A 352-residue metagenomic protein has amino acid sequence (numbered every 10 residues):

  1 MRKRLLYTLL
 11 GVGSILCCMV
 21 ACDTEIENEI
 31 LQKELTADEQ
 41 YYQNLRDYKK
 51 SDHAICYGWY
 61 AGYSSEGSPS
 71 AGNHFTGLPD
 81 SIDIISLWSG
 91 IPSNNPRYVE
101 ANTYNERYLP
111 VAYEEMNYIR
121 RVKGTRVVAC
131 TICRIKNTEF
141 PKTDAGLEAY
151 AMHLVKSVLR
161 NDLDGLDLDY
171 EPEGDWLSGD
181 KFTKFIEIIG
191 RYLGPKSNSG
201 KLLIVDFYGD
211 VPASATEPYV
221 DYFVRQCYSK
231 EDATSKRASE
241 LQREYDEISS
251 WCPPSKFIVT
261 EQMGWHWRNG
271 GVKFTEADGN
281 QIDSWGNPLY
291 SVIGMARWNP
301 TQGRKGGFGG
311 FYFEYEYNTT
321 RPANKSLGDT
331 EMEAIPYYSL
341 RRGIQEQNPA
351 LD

Functional and structural regions predicted by a protein language model:
M1-Y7, G13-D52: Bacterial Sec-dependent N-terminal signal peptides
V12-G13, K236, N299-Q302: Secreted, disulfide-rich extracellular signaling modules
Y42-R46, Q242, Y337-Q345: Generic detector of well-ordered alpha-helical segments enriched in charged/polar residues, highlighting helical
N44-L45, N73-H74, M295-A296: Generic recognition of flexible, low-complexity loop/linker segments
K49-D52, A296-K305: Short, surface-exposed loop and linker segments with low hydrophobicity and enrichment for Pro/Ser/Thr
D52-S284, K305, G309, E314 (+1 more regions): Chitinase-like catalytic core of GlcNAc-active glycosidases
T275-P300: Extracytoplasmic/luminal low-complexity segments enriched in Pro/Gly and acidic/polar residues that act as flexible
T330-D352: Short, low-complexity, Pro/Ser/Thr/Gly-rich segments in the mature regions of secreted, periplasmic
